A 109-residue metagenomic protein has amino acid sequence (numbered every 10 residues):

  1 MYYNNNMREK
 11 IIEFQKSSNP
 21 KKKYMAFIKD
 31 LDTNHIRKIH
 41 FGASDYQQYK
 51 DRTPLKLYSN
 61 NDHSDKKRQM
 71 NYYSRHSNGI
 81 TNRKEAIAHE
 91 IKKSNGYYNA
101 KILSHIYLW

Functional and structural regions predicted by a protein language model:
M1-W109: Arg/Lys-rich, low-complexity, intrinsically disordered basic segments
